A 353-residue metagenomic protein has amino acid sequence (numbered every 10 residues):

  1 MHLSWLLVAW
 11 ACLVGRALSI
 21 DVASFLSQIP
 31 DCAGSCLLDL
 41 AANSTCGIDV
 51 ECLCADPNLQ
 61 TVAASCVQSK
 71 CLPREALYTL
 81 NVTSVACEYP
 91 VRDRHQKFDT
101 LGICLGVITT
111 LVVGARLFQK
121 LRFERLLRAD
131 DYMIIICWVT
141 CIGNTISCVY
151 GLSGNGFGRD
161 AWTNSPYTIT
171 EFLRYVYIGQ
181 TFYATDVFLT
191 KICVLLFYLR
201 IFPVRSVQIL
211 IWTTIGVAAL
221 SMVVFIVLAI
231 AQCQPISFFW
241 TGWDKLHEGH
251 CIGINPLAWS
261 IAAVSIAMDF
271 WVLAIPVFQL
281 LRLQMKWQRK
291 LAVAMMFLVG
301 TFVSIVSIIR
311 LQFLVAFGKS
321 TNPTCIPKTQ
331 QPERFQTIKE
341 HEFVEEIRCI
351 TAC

Functional and structural regions predicted by a protein language model:
H2-C353: Extracytosolic/lumenal membrane-interface segments
